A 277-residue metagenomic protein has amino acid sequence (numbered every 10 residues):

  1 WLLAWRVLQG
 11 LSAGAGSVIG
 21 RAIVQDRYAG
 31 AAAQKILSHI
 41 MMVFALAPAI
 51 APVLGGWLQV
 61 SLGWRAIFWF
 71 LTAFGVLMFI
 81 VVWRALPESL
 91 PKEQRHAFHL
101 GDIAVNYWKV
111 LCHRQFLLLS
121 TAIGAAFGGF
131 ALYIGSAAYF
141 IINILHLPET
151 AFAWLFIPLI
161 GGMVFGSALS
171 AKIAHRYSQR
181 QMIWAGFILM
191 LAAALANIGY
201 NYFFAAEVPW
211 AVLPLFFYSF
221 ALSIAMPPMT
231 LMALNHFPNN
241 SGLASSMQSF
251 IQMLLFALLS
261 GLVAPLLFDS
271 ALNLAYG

Functional and structural regions predicted by a protein language model:
W1, G30, S38-R84: Helix-loop-helix hairpin linking two adjacent transmembrane segments in secondary transporters
W1-L8, P209-L215: Paired small-residue
W5-L46: Cytoplasmic helix-loop-helix junction between adjacent transmembrane helices in 12-TM secondary transporters
P87-S120: Juxtamembrane intracellular "pre-TM" segments in multi-pass secondary transporters
C112-L132, F216: Pair of pore-lining "gating" transmembrane helices in MFS-fold secondary transporters
G166-R180: Helix-to-loop junctions at the C-terminal end of transmembrane segments in multipass secondary transporters
Q181-M226: C-terminal transmembrane helical hairpin of 12-TM major facilitator-type secondary transporters
M232-F268: A late C-terminal transmembrane helix in Major Facilitator Superfamily
